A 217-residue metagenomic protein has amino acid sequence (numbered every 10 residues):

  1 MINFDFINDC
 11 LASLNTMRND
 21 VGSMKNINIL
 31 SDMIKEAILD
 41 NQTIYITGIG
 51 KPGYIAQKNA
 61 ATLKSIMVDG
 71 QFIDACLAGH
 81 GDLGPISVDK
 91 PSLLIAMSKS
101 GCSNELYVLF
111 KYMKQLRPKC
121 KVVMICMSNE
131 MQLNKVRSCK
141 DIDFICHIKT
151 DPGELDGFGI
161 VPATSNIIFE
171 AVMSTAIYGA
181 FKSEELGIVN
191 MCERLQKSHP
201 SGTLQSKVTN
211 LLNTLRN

Functional and structural regions predicted by a protein language model:
M1-V21, V189-G202: Cofactor-/ligand-binding subdomain signature composed of acidic, glycine-rich, tryptophan-containing flexible loops
N3, E36-I49, H199-N217: Glycine-rich phosphate/diphosphate-binding loops and the adjacent beta-loop-alpha structural elements that coordinate
F4, N8-L11, M24-S31, G53 (+2 more regions): Electropositive phosphate-/nucleotide-binding environments in soluble metabolic enzymes
C10-S13, M17, L30-M33, N59 (+1 more regions): A ubiquitous structural signal for well-ordered alpha-helices
N15-K25, L94-S103: Short, glycine-rich nucleotide/cofactor-binding loops
N19-D40: A short, well-structured juxtamembrane/interface segment
T43-E184: Glycine-rich phosphate-binding loops that contact phosphosugars or nucleotide phosphates
D151-G157, G179-R216: Internal, active-site/partner-interface "lid" segment
